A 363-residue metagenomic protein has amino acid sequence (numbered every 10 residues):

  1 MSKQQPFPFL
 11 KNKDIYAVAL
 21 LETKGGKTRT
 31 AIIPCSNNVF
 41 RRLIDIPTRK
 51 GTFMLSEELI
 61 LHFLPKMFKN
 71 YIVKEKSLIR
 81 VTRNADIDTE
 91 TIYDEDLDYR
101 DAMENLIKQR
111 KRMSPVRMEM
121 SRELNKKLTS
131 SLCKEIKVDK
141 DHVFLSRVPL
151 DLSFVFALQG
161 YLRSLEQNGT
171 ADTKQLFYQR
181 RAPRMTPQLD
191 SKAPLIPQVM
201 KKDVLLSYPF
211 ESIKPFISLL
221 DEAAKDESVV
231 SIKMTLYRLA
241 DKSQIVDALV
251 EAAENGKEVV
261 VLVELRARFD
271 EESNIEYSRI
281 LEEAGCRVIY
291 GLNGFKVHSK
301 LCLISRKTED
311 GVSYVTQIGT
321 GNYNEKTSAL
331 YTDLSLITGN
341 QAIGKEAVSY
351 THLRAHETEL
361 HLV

Functional and structural regions predicted by a protein language model:
M1-S231, V246: N-terminal non-catalytic structural scaffold regions of very large proteins
L10, Q109, K225-A284: Primarily the HKD phosphodiesterase
E22, T82, E119-S121, S207-P209 (+8 more regions): Generic beta-strand/beta-sheet core signal
F40, D88-T89, L124-L128, S212-P215 (+4 more regions): Flexible loop/turn segments at secondary-structure boundaries
L265-L330: Phosphate/diphosphate-binding loops
D333-Y350: Mobile "lid/hinge" segments at catalytic clefts and subdomain interfaces of large enzymes
T351-T358: Conserved small/polar residues in nucleotide/adenosyl-binding loops
L362-V363: Hydrophobic alpha-helical segments, chiefly the membrane-spanning helices and signal/signal-anchor peptides
